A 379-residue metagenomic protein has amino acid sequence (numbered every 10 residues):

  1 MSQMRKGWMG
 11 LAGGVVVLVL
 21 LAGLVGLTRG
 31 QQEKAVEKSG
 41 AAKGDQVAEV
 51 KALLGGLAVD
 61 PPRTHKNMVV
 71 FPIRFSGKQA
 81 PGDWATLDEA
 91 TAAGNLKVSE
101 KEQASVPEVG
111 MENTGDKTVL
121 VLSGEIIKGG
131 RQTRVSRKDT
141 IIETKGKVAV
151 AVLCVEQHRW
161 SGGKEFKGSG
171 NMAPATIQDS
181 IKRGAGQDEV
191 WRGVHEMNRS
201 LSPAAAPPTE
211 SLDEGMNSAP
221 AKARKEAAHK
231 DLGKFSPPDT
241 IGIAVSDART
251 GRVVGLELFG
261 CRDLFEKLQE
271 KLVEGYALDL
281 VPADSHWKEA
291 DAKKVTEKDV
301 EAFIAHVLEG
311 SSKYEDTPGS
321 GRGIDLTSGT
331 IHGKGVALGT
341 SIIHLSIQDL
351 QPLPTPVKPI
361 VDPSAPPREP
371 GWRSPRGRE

Functional and structural regions predicted by a protein language model:
M1-M4, L18-G26: Membrane-interface helical sensory segment of bacterial ECF anti-sigma factor regulators
Q3-V15: Bacterial N-terminal signal peptides that target proteins for export
G10-G13, G23-V119, G124-E379: Intrinsically disordered, low-complexity segments enriched in small/polar residues
